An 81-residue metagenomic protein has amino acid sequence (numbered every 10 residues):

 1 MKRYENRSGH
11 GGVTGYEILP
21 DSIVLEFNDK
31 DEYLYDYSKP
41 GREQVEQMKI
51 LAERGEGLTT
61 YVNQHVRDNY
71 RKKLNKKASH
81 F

Functional and structural regions predicted by a protein language model:
M1-F81: A charge-rich, low-complexity, intrinsically flexible signal that marks solvent-exposed coils, linkers, repeats
